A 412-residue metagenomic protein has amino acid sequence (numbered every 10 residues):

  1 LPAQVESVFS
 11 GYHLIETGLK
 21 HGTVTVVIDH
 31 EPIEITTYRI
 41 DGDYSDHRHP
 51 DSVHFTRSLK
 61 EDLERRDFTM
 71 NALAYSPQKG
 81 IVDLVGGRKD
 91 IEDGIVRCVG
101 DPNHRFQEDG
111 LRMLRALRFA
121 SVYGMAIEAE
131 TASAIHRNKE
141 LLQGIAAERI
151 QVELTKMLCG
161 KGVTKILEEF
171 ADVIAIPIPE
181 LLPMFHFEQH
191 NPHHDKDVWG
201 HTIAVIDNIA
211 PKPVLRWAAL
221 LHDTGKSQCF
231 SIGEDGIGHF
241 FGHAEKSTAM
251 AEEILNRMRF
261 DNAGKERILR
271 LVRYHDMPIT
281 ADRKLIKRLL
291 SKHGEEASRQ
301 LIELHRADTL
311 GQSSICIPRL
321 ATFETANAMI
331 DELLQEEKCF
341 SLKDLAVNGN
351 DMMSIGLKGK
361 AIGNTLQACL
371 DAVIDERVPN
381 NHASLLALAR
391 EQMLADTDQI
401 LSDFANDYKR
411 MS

Functional and structural regions predicted by a protein language model:
L1-S412: Catalytic cores of the polymerase beta-like nucleotidyltransferase superfamily and closely associated nucleotide
